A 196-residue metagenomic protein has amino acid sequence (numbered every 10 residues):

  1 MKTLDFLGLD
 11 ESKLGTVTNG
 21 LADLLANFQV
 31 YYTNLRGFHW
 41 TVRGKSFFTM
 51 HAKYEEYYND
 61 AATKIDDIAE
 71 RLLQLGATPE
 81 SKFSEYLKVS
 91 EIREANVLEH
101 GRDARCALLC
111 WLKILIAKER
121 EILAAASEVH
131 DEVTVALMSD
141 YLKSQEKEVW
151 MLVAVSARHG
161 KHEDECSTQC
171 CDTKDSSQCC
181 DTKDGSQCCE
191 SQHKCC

Functional and structural regions predicted by a protein language model:
K2-L24, G101-A104, L108: Disorder-to-helix initiation segments
L9-T16, V30-E56, K118-V133: Helix-loop segments that flank and shape redox-cofactor active sites
G20, D66, E70, L87-D140: Acidic/histidine-rich alpha-helical segments that form the ligand environment of transition-metal centers
L25, Y32, H39, Y58 (+6 more regions): A structural signal for well-ordered alpha-helices, especially hydrophobic packing surfaces of coiled-coils
S46-E85, V155: Conserved alpha-helical segments that form or flank metal/cofactor-binding pockets of metalloenzymes
L73-S81, I114, K118, K161: Alpha-helix capping/hinge segments and adjacent helical runs
L115-C171, C196: Preference for long, well-ordered alpha-helical segments
H162-C196: Histidine-centered metal-binding segments
